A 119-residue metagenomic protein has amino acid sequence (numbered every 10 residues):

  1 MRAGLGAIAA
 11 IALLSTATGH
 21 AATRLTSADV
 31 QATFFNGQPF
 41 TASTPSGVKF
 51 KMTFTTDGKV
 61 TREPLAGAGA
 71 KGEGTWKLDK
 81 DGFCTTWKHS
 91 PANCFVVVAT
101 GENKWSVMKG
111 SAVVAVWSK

Functional and structural regions predicted by a protein language model:
M1-G4: Bacterial Sec-dependent N-terminal signal peptides
A7-S15: Bacterial N-terminal signal peptides
A17-K119: Lipid interaction determinants
